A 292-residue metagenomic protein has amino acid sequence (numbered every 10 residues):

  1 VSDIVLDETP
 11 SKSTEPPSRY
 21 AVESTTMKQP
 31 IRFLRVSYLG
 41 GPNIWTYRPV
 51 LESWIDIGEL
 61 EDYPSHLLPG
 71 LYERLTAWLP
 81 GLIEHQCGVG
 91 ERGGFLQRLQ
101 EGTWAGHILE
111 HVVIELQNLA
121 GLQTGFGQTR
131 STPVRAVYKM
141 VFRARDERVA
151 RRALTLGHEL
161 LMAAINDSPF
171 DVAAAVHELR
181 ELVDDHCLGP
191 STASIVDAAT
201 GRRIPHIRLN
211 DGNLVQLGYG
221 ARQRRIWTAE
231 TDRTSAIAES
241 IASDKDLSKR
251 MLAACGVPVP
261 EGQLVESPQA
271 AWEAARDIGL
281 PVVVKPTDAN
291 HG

Functional and structural regions predicted by a protein language model:
L6, E15-V176, L182-D184: Long, compositionally biased, glycine/small-hydrophobic-enriched stretches that function as flexible linkers, tethers
P69-Y72, T200, R224-G292: Active-site nucleotide/adenylate-binding loops and adjacent lid/helix of ATP-dependent enzymes
S131, I207-L209, V284-T287: Short beta-strand
F142-R145, V149, R180-S191, I237-S240 (+2 more regions): Catalytic cores of large soluble enzymes that bind and process phosphate-bearing ligands
G189-I195, A271, G292: Domain-scale recognition of functional cores that engage charged ligands
P190-T192, A198-I207: Extended, Lys/Arg-enriched charged tracts that mediate electrostatic binding to polyanionic substrates
P205, N210-Q223: Extended acidic/charged loop-beta regions that coordinate divalent cations and stabilize anionic phosphate/carboxylate
